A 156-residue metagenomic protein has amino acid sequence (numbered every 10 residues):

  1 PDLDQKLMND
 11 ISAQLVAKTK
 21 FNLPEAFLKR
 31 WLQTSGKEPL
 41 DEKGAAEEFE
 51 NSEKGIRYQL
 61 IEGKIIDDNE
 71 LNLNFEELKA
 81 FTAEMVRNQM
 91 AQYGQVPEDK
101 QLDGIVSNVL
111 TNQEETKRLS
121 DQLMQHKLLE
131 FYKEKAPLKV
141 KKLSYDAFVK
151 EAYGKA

Functional and structural regions predicted by a protein language model:
P1-A156: Extended, charged alpha-helical "arm"/coiled-coil substrate-binding scaffolds, typified by the C-terminal helical
